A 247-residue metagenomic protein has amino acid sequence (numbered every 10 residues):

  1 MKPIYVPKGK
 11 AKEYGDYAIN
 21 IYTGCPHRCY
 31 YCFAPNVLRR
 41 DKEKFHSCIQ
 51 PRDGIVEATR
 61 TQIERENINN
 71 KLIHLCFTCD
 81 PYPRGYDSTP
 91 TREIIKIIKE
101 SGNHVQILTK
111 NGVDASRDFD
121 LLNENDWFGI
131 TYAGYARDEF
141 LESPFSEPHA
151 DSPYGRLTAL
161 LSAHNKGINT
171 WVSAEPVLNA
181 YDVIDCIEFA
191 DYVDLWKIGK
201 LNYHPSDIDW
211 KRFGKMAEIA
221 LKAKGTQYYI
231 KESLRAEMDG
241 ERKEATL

Functional and structural regions predicted by a protein language model:
M1-L72, D80: N-terminal [4Fe-4S]-dependent radical SAM core
D41, L141-P144, E244-T246: Surface-exposed, active-site-proximal loop segments in enzymatic domains
G54-A223: Conserved AdoMet/S-adenosylmethionine-binding subsite of the radical SAM
I208-L247: C-terminal accessory extensions appended to soluble enzyme cores
